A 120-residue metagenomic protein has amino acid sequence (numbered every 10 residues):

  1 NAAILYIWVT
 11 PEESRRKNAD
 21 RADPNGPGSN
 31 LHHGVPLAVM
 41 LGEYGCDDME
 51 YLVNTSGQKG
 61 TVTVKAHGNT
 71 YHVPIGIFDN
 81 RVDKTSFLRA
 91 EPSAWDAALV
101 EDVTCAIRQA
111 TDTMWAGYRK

Functional and structural regions predicted by a protein language model:
N1: Substrate-engagement module of ASCE P-loop NTPases
I4-K120: Conserved GTP-binding G-domain of TRAFAC-class P-loop NTPases and closely related GTPase folds
